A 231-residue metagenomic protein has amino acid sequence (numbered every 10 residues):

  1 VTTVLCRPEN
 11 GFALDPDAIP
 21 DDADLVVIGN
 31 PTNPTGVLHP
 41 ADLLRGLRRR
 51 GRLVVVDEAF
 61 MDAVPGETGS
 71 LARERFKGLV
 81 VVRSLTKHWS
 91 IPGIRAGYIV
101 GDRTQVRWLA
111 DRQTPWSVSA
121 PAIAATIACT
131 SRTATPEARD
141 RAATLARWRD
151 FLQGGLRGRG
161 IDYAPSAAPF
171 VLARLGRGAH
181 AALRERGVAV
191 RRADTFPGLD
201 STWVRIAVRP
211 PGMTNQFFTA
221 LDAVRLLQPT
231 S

Functional and structural regions predicted by a protein language model:
R7-D62, Q228: Active-site phosphate-binding strand-loop segment of PLP-dependent enzymes
D42-R50, S70-R75, W108: Catalytic-core regions built around general acid/base machinery
R52, G78-L79, V188: Short, conserved active-site loop motifs that form the nucleotide-linked donor/cofactor pocket
G78-R157, I161-A164: PLP-dependent aminotransferase class I/II
G101, A173-G176, V208-P210: Short beta-strand-to-loop capping motifs
D150-R174, D194-S201: Conserved small-domain helix->loop->beta segment predominantly found in fold-type I
E185-R186, F196-S231: PLP-dependent enzyme catalytic core of the Aspartate aminotransferase-like
